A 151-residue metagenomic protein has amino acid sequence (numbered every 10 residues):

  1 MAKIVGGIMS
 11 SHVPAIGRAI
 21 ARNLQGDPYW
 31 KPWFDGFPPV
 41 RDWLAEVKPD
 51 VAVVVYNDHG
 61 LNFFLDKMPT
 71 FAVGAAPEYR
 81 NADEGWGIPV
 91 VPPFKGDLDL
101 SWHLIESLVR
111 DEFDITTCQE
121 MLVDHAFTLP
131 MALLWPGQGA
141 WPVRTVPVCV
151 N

Functional and structural regions predicted by a protein language model:
M1-N151: Soluble secreted/lumenal catalytic domains with histidine-centered metal-binding or acid-base catalytic motifs
